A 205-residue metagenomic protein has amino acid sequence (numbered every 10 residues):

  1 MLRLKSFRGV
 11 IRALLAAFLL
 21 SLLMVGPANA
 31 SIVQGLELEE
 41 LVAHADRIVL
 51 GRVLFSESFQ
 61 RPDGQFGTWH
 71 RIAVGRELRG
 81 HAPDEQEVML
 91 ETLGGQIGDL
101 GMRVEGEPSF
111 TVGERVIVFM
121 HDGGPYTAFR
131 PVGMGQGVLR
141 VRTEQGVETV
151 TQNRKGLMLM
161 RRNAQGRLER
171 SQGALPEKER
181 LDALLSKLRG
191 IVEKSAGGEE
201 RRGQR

Functional and structural regions predicted by a protein language model:
L2-L4, L15-R205: Transition segments tied to proteolytic processing and entry into folded domains
S6-I11: N-terminal Sec-pathway targeting helices
